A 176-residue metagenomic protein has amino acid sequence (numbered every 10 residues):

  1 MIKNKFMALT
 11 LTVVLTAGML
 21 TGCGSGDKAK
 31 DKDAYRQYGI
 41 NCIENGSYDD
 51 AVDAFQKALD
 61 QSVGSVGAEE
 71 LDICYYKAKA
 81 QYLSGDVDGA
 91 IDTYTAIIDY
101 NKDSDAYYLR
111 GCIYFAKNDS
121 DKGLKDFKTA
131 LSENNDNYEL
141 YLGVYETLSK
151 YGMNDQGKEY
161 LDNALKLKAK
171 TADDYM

Functional and structural regions predicted by a protein language model:
M19-G22: C-terminal motif of bacterial Sec signal peptides marking the signal peptidase cleavage site
D33, G67-D72, D105, E139 (+1 more regions): Start-of-helix register in tetratricopeptide repeats
Q37, E69-D72, Y76, L109 (+1 more regions): Canonical tetratricopeptide repeat
E44-N45, L83, A116-K117, K150-Y151: Register position in tetratricopeptide repeats
V63, A68, N101-K102, N135 (+1 more regions): Short coil turns that delineate tetratricopeptide repeat
